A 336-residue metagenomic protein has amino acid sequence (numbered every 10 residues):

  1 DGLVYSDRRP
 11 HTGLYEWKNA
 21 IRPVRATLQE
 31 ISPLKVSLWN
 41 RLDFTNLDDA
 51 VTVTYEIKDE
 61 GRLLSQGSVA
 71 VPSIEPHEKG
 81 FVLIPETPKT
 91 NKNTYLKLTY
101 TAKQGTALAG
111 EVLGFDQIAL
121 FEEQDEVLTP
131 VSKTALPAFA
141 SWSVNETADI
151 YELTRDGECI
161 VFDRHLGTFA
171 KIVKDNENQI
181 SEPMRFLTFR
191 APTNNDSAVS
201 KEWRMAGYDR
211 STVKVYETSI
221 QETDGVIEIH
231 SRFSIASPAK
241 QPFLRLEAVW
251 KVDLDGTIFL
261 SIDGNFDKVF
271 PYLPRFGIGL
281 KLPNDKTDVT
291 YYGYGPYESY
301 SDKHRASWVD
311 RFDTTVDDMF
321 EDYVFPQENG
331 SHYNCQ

Functional and structural regions predicted by a protein language model:
D1-S37, R41-D49, T54-L63: Extended substrate-binding grooves/exosites of carbohydrate-active enzymes
W17, L38, L98, G157 (+1 more regions): Conserved, mostly hydrophobic/aromatic
L34-V36, V53, G67, V82 (+6 more regions): Hydrophobic residues positioned within well-ordered beta-strands of beta-sheet architectures
K35-P72, G80-I84, K92-K103: Beta-strand-rich binding/interaction modules
D59-G61, Q104-T106, D175-N176, N284: Solvent-exposed strand-loop boundary residues in beta-sheet-rich modules
L63-S65, V112, N178: Residue-level detector of beta-propeller blades
P85-N91, F121-Q336: Beta-strand/loop-rich accessory regions of lumenal/periplasmic or secreted enzymes, predominantly carbohydrate-active
P88-L128: Terminal connector regions
